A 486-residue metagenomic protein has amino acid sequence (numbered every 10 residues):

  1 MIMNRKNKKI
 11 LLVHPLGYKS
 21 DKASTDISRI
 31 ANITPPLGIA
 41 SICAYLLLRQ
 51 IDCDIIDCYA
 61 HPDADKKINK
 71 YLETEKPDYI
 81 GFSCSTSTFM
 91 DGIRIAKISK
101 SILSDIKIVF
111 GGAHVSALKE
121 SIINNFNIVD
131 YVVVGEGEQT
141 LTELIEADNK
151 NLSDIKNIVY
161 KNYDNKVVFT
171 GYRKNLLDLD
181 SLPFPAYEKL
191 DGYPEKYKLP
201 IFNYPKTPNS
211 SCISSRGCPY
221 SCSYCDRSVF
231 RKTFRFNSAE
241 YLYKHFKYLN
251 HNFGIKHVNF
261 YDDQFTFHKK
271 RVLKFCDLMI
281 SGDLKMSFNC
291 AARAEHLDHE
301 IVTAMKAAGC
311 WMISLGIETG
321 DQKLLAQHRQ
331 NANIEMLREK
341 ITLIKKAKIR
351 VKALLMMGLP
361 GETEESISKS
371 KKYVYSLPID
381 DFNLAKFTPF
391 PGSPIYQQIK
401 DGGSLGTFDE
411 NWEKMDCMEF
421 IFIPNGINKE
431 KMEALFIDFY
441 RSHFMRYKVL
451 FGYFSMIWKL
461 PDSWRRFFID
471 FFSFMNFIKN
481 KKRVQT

Functional and structural regions predicted by a protein language model:
M1-L12, K19, S24, L47 (+3 more regions): Radical SAM enzyme core and accessory elements
I2-I10, L16-I27, I155, K161-S211: N-terminal [4Fe-4S]-dependent radical SAM core
K22-I39: Glycine- and acidic-residue-enriched helix-capping/strand-helix junction motifs
G38, I42-D178, K386-T388, G392: Glycine-rich beta-alpha loop elements in corrinoid/cobalamin-binding modules across cobalamin-dependent enzymes
Y59, S85, D263-H268, R293-A294 (+2 more regions): Short, solvent-exposed turn/loop segments enriched in Gly/Ser/Thr/Pro and often Arg
K76-I80, I255, I379: Proline-aspartate-enriched helix->loop->beta-strand connector
S121-N125, I301, G361-S376: Catalytic cores of alpha/beta
P185-M357, S368, K372: Radical SAM [4Fe-4S] cluster-binding motif and immediate context
